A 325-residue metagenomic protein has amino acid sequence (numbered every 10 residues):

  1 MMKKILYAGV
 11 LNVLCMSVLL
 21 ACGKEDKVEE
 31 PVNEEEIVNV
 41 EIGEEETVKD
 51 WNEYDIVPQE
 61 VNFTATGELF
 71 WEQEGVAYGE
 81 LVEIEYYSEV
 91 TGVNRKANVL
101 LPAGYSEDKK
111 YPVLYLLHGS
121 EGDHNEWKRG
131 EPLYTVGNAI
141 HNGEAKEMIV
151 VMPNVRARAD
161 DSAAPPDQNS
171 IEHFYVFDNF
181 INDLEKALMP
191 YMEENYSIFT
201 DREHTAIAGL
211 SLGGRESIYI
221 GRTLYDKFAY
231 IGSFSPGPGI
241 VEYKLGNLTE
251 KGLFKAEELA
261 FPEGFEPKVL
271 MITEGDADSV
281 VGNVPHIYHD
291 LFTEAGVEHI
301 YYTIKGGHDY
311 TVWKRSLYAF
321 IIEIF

Functional and structural regions predicted by a protein language model:
M1-L6: Positively charged n-region of N-terminal signal peptides that target proteins for export
V18-A21: C-terminal motif of bacterial Sec signal peptides marking the signal peptidase cleavage site
G23-E25: Bacterial signal peptide processing site
V28-F325: Non-catalytic cap/lid and distal C-terminal segments of serine-dependent acyl enzymes
